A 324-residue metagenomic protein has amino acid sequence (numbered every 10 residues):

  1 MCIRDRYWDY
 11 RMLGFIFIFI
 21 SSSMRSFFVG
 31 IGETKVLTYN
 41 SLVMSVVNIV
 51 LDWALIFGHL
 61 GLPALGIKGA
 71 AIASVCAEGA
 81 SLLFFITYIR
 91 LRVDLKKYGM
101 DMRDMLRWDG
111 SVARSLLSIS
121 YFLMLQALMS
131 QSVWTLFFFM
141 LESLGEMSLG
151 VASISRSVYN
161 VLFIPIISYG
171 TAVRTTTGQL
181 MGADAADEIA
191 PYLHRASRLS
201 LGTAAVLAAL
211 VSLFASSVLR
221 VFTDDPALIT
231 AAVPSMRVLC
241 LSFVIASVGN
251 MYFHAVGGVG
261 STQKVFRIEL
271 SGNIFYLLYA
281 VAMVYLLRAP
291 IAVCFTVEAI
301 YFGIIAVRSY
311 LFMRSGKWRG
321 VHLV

Functional and structural regions predicted by a protein language model:
M1-G14, L62-S120, T177-S242, M283-V324: Short alpha-helical transmembrane segments in multi-pass integral membrane proteins
W8-M12, K35-L42, F84-T87, M105-L136 (+7 more regions): Hydrophobic faces of transmembrane alpha-helices in multi-pass small-molecule transporters and flippases across diverse
Y10-V29, L37-S45, A70-I86, I166-G170 (+3 more regions): Short runs within selected transmembrane alpha-helices of multi-pass transporters and secretion channels
I18-L37, V151-A215, A246-I268: Small-residue-rich hydrophobic transmembrane alpha-helices
S22-S23, I49-W53, I119, S132-L136 (+4 more regions): A generic alpha-helix surface/boundary motif
S26, W53, F57, S74 (+10 more regions): Transmembrane alpha-helix boundary and packing residues in multipass membrane permease domains and related
N48, A54-I56, G79: Hydrophobic, well-ordered secondary-structure scaffolds
A54-L65, M124, L128-V161, Q179-L180 (+2 more regions): Helix-terminus/linker motif at the lipid-water interface of multi-pass membrane proteins
